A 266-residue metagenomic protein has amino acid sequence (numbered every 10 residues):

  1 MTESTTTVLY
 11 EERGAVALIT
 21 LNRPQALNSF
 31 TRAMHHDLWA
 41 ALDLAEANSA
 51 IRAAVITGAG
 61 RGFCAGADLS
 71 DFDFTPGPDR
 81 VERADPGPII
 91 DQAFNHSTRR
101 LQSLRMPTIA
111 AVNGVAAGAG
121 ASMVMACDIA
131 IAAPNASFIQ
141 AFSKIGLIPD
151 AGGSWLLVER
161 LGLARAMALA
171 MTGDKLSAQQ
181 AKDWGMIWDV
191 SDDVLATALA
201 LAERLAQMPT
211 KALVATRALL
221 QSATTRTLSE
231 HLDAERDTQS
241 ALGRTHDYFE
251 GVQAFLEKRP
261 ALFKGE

Functional and structural regions predicted by a protein language model:
M1-A59, R99: Conserved CoA-thioester-binding segment of acyl-CoA-metabolizing enzymes
M1-T5, Q253-E266: Terminal low-complexity tails and localization/encapsulation signals of metabolic enzymes
G58-S97, A116, T227: Glycine- (often His-adjacent) and acidic-residue-rich active-site loop that binds/positions the CoA thioester
H96-S103, A111, A117-M171, W184 (+1 more regions): CoA-thioester-processing core
I131-A136, W184-D233, S240-H246, L262-E266: C-terminal long alpha-helix characteristic of the crotonase
G173-Q180: Acidic, divalent-metal-coordinating active-site segment for phosphoryl/phosphodiester hydrolysis, typified by short
